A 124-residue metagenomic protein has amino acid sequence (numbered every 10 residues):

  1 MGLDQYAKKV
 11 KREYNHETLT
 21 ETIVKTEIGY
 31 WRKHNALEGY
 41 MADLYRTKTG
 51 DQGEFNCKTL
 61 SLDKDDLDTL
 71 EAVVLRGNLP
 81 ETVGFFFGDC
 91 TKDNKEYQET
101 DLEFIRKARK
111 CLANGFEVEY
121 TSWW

Functional and structural regions predicted by a protein language model:
M1-W124: Acidic (Asp/Glu-rich) sequence patches and key acidic residues that form negatively charged surfaces used
